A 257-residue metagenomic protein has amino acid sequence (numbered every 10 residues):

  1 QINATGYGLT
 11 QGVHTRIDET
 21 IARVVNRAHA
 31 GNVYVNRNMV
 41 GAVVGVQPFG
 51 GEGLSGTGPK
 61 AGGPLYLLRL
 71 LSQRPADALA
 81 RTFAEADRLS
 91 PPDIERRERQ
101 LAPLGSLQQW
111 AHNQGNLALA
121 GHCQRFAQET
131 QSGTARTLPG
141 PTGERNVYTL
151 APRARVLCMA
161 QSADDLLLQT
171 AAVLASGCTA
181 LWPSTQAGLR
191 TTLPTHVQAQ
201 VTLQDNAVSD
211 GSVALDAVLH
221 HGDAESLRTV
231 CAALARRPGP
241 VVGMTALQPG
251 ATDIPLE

Functional and structural regions predicted by a protein language model:
Q1-E257: Conserved C-terminal structural/oligomerization subdomain of aldehyde/semialdehyde dehydrogenase
